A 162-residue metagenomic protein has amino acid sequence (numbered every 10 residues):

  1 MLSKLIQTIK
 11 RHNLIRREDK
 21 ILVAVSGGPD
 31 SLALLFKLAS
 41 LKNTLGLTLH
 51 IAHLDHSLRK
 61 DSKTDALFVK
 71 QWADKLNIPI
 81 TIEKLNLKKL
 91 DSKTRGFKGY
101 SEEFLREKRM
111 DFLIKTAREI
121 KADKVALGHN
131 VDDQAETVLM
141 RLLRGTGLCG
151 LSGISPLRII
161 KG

Functional and structural regions predicted by a protein language model:
M1-V25, P29-G162: Core alpha/beta nucleotide-donor-binding catalytic domains of modification enzymes
